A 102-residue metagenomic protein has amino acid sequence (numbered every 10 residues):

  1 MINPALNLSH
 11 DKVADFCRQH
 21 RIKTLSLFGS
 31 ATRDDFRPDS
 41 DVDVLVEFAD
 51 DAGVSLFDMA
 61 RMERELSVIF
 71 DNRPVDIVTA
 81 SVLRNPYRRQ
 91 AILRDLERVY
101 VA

Functional and structural regions predicted by a protein language model:
M1-S26, T32-D34, P38, A49-A102: Catalytic core of pol beta-like nucleotidyltransferases
S40-V42: Short, conserved active-site loops that position catalytic residues or coordinate cofactors/metal ions across diverse
